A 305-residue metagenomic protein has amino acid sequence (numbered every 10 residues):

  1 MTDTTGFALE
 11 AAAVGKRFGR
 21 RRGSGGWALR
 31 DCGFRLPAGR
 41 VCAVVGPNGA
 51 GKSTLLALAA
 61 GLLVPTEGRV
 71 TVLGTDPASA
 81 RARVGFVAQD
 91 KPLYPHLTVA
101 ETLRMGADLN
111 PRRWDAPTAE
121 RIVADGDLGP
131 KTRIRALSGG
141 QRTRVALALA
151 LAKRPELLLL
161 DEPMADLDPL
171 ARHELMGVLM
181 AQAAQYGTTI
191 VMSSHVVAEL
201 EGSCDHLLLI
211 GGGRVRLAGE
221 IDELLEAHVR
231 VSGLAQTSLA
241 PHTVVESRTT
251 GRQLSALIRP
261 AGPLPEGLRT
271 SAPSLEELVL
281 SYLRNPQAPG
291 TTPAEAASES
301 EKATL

Functional and structural regions predicted by a protein language model:
L9, L29-D31: Conserved structural motif at the start of ABC-family nucleotide-binding domains
V45-P47: The feature captures the beta-strand-to-loop junction immediately N-terminal to the Walker
A60: Helix-to-loop junction immediately C-terminal to a conserved catalytic motif
E67-A80: Conserved ABC transporter NBD signature motif
D90-V145: ABC-family P-loop ATPase nucleotide-binding domains
L158-E162, L167: Catalytic Walker B motif of ABC-type/P-loop ATPase nucleotide-binding domains
H173-I258: ABC transporter nucleotide-binding domain
